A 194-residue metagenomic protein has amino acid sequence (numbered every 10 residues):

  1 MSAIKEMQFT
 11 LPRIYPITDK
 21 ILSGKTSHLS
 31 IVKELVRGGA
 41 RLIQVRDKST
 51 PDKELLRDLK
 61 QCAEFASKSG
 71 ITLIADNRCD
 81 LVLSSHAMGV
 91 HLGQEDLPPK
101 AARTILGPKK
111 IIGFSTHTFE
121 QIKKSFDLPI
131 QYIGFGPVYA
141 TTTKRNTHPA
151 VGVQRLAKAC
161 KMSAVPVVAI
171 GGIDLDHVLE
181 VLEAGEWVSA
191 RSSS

Functional and structural regions predicted by a protein language model:
M1-L97, T104-Y132, H148, K158 (+3 more regions): Conserved N-terminal beta1-alpha1 strand-loop-helix module at the mouth
K20, Y139-T141: A short, flexible beta-alpha/helix-coil linker loop
D80, V138-Y139, W187, S194: Flexible glycine-rich beta->alpha loop in the catalytic core of nucleotide-sugar glycosyltransferases
F135, V168-I173, S189-S193: Glycine-rich beta-strand-to-loop/alpha-helix junction loops that act as flexible
T143-R145: Glycine/threonine-rich flexible loop motifs
A150-V153: Short alpha-helical segments enriched in small residues
